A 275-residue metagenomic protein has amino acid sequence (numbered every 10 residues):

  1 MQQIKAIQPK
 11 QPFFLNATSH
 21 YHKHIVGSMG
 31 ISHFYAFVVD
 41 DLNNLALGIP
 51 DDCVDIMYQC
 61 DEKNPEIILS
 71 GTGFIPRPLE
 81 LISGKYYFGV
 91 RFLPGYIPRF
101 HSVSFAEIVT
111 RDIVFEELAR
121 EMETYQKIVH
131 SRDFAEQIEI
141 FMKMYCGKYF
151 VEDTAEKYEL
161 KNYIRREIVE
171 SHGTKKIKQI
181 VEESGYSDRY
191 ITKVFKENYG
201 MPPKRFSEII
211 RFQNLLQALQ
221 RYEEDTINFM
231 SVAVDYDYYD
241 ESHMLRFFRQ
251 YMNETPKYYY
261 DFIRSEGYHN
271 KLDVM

Functional and structural regions predicted by a protein language model:
M1-N162, I168-K178, S184-D188, P202 (+3 more regions): Alpha-helical bundle regulatory/interaction domains
T192-E197, M201-S207: Long, low-complexity intrinsically disordered regions
E197, D235-Y239, R249: A short, basic/aromatic helix-end/turn motif that makes direct DNA contacts
N198-M201, F247-Y259: A secondary-structure capping/hinge motif
